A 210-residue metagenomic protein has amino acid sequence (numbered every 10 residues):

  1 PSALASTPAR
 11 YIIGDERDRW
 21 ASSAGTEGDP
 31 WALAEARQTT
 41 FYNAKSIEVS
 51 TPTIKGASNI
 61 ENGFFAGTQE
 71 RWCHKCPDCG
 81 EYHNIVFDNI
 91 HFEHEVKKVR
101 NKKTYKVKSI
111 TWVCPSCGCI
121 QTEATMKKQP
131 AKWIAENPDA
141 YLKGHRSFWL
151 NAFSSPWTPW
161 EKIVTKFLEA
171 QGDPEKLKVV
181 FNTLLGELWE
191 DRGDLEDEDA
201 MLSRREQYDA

Functional and structural regions predicted by a protein language model:
P1-A210: Short, flexible loop motifs at catalytic/binding sites
